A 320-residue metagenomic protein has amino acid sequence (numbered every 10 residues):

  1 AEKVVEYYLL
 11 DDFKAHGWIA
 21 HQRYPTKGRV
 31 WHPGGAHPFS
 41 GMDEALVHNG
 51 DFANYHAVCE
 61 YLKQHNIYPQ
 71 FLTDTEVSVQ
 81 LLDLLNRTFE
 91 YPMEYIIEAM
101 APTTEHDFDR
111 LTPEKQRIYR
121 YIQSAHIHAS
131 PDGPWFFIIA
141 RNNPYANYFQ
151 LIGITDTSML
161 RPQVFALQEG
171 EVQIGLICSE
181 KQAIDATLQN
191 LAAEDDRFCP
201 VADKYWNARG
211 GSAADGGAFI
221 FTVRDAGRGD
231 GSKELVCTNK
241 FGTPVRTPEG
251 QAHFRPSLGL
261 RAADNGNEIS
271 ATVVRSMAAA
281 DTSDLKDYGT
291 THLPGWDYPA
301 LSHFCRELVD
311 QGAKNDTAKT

Functional and structural regions predicted by a protein language model:
A1-K319: Conserved short alpha-helical segments that host acidic/polar catalytic motifs at enzyme active sites
